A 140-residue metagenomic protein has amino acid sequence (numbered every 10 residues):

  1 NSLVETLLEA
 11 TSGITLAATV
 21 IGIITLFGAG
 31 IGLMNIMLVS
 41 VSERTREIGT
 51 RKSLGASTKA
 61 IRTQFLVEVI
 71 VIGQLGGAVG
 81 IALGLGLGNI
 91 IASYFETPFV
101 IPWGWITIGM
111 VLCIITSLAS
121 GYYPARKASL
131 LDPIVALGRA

Functional and structural regions predicted by a protein language model:
N1-G22: Peri-transmembrane interface segments
S2, A92-E96, D132: Residue-level signal for pocket-adjacent positions within structured domains
E5, M34, V135: Glycine-centered loop/turn positions within well-structured domains that cap or flank conserved ligand/cofactor-binding
L8, R46, G138: A short local structural element in Rossmann-fold oxidoreductases
L16-M34, L38-S40, T45-A92, E96 (+3 more regions): Transmembrane alpha-helical interface segments in multi-pass membrane proteins
A125-A140: Short cytosolic juxtamembrane segments of multi-pass membrane proteins
